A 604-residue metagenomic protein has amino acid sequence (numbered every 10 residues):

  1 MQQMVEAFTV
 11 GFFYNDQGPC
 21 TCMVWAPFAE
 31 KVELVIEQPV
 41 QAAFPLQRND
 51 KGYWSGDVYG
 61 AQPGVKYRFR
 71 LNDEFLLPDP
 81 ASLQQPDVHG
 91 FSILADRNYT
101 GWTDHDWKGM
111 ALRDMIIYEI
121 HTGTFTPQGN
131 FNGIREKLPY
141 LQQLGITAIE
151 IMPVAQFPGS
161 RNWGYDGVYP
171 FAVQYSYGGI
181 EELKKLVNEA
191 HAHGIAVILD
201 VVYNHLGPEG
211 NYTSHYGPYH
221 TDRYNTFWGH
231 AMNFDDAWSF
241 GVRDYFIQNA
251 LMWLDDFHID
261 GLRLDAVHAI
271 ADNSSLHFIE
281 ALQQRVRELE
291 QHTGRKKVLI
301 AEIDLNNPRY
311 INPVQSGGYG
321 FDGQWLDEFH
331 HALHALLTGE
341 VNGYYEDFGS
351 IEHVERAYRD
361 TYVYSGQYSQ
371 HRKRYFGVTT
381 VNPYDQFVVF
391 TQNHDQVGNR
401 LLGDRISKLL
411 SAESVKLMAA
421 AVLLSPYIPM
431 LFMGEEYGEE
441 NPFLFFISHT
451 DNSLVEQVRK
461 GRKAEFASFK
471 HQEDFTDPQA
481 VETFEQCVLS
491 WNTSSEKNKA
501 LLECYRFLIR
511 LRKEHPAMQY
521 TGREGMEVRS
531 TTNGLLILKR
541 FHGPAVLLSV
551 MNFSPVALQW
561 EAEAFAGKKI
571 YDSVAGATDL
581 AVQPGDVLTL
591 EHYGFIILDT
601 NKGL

Functional and structural regions predicted by a protein language model:
M1-T21, V40-E119, T126-G129, Y140 (+1 more regions): The feature marks proteins involved in alpha-glucan
Q3, A357-Y375, L431-F432, G438-F446 (+1 more regions): Glycan-recognition and catalytic regions of carbohydrate-active enzymes
C22-V24, V546-N552: Short, well-ordered beta-strand segments enriched in hydrophobic/aromatic residues
V24, F69, I120, L141 (+9 more regions): Conserved, mostly hydrophobic/aromatic
W25-K31, S554-V556, A564-A566: Short proline/glycine-enriched turn/loop motifs at strand-loop junctions of beta-rich domains
A26, P63-V65, V582-L604: C-terminal beta-strand-rich structural cap/linker in extracellular carbohydrate-active enzymes
H105-L112, H121-H292, Y310: Substrate-binding/active-site clefts of carbohydrate-active enzymes
Q283-S468, S549: Conserved alpha/beta catalytic core and glycan-binding cleft of carbohydrate-active enzymes
